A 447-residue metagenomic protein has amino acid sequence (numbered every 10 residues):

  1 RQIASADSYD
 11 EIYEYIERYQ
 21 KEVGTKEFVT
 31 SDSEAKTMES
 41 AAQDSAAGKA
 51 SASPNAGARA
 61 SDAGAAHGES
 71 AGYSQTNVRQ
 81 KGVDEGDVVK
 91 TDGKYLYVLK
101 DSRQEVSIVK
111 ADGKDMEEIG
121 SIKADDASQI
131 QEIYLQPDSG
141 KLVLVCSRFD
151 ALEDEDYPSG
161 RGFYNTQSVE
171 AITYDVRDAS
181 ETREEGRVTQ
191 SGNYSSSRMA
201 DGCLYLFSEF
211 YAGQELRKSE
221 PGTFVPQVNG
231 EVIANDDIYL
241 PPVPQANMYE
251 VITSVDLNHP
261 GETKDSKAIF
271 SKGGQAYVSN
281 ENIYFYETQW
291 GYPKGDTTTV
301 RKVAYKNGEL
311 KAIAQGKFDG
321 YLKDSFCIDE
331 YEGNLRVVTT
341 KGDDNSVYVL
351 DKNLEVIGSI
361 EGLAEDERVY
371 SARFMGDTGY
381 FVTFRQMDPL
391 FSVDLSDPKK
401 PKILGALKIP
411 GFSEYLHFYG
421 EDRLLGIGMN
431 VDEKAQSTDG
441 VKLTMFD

Functional and structural regions predicted by a protein language model:
R1-D447: Beta-sheet-rich non-transmembrane sensory/scaffold domains
